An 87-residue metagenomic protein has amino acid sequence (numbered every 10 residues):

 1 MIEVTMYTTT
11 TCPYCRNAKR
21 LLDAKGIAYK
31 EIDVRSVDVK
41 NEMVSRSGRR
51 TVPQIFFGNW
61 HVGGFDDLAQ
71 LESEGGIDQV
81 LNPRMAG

Functional and structural regions predicted by a protein language model:
M1-K30: Local sequence-structure signature of Cys/Sec-based thiol-disulfide redox active-site neighborhoods
P13, D38, G63: Short alpha-helical
I27-K40: Thiol-based oxidoreductase modules, predominantly thioredoxin-like and allied folds used for disulfide exchange
K40-E42, E74: Short Asp/Glu-rich motifs
S45-T51: Thiol/disulfide oxidoreductase modules built on the thioredoxin-like
F57-A86: Non-catalytic, surface beta->alpha helical segment in thiol-disulfide oxidoreductase systems
